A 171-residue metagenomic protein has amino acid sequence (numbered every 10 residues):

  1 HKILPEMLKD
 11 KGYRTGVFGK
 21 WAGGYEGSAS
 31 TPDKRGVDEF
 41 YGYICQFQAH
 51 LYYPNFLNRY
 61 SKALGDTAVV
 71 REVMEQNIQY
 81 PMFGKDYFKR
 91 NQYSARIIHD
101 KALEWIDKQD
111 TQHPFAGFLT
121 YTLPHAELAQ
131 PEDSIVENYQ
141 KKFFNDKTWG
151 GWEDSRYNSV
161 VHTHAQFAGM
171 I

Functional and structural regions predicted by a protein language model:
H1-A22, A95: Long, well-ordered early-domain segments
P5-K9, D38-Y41, L103-D107, A168: Non-transmembrane alpha-helical segments in soluble domains of secreted/periplasmic/extracellular proteins
K9-G16, R35-E39, D110-G117, T163: Loop/turn elements at helix/coil->beta-strand transitions in domains of secreted/extracellular proteins
G23, G27, Q46-I171: Active-site-proximal cap/lid insertion segments
A29-D33: Short glycine-biased active-site loop of nucleotidyltransferases that positions the nucleotide triphosphate and helps
